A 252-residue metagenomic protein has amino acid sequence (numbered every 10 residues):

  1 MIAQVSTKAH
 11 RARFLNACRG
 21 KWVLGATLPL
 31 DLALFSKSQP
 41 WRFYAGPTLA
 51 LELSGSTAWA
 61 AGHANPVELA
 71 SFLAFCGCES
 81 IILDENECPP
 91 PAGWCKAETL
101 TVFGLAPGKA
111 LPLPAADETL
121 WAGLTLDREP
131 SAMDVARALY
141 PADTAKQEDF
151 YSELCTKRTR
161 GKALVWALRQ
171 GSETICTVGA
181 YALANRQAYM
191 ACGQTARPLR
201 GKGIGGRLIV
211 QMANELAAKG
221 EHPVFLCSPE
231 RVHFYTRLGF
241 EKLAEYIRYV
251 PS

Functional and structural regions predicted by a protein language model:
M1-A26, T99-F150: Short amphipathic alpha-helix that is part of the acyltransferase structural core
I2-T7, N16-S80, I175-A191, A196-R197: Conserved donor-binding loop and adjoining core beta-sheet/short helix segment in diverse acyl/aminoacyl transferases
P47, S54-L120, C227, I247-P251: Acyl-donor-binding surface of acyltransferase catalytic domains
N65-F72, A191, T195-R197, G201-A218 (+1 more regions): Conserved acetyl-CoA-binding loop-helix of GNAT-fold acetyltransferases
P91, F234-T236, F240: Conserved active-site tyrosine of GNAT-family acetyltransferases
K146-Q194: A conserved beta-strand-loop-helix scaffold within acyl/acetyltransferase catalytic domains
L168-R169, Y181, K202-E215, H222 (+1 more regions): Recognition helices and adjacent regulatory flanks at domain boundaries
